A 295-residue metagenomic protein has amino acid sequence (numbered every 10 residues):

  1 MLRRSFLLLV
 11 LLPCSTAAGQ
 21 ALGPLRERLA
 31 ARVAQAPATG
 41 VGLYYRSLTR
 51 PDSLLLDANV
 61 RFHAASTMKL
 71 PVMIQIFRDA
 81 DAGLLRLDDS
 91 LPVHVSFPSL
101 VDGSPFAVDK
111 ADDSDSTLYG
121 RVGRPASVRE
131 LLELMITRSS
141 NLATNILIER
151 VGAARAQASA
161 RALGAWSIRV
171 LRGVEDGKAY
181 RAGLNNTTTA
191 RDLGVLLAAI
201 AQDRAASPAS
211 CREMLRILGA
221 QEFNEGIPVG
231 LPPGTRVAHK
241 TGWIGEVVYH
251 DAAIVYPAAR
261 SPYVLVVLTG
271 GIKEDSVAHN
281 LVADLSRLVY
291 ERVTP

Functional and structural regions predicted by a protein language model:
M1-L7: N-terminal export leaders
V10-G19: Hydrophobic h-region of N-terminal signal peptides that target proteins for export in Gram-negative bacteria
A21-R32, A38, R150-G152, V195-G226 (+3 more regions): Structured C-terminal helix/loop/strand segments within mature extracytoplasmic catalytic/sensor domains
A31-F62: Short, conserved catalytic-motif segment at the N-terminal edge
G40, R124-V128, L132, R138-Q202: Mid-domain, small-residue-enriched loop/turn segments at the edges of structured enzyme/sensor domains
R46-T49, R86-A111, R150-G152: Acidic helix-start/capping segments at beta-turn-to-alpha-helix junctions
P51, H63-S96, M135, L193 (+1 more regions): Active-site SXXK
P98-N145: Conserved catalytic neighborhood of penicillin-recognizing serine enzymes
